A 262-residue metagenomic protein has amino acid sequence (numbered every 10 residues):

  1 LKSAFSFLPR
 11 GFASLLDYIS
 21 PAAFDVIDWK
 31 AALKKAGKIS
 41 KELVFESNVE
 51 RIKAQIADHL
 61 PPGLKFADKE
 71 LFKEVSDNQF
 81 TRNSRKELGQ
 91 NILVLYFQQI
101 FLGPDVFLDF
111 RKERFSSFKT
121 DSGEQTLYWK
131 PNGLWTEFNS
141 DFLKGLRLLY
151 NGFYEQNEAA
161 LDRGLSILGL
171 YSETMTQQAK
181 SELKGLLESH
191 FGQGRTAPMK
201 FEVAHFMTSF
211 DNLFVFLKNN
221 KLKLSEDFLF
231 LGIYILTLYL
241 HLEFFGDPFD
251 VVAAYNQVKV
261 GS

Functional and structural regions predicted by a protein language model:
K2-G103, R111-E113, S117-S262: Helix-rich C-lobe and terminal helical cap/extension of kinase-like folds
